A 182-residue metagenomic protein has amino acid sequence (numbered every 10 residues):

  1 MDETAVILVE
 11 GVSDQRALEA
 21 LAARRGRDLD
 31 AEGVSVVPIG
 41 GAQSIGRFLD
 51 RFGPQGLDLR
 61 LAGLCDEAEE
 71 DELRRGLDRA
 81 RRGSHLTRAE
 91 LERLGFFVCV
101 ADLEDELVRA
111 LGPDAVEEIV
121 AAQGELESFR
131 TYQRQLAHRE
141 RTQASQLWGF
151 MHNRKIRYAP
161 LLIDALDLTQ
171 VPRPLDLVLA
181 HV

Functional and structural regions predicted by a protein language model:
M1-V182: Acidic, divalent-metal-binding catalytic cores of TOPRIM and closely related two-metal-ion phosphodiester/pyrophosphate
